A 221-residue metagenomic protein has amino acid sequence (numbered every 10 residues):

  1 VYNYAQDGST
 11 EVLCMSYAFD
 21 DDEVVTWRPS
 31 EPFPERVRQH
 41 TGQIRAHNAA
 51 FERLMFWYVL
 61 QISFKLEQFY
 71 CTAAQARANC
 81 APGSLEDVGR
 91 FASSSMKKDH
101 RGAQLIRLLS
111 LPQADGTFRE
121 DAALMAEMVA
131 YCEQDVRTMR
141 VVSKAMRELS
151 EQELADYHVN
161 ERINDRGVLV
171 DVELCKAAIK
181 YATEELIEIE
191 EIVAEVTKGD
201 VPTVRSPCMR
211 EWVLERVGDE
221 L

Functional and structural regions predicted by a protein language model:
N3-A145: Conserved DEDDh/DEDDy metal-dependent 3′-5′ exonuclease domain
D7-T10, C14, Q104-L221: Conserved "right-hand" nucleotidyltransferase catalytic core of DNA-directed polymerases
